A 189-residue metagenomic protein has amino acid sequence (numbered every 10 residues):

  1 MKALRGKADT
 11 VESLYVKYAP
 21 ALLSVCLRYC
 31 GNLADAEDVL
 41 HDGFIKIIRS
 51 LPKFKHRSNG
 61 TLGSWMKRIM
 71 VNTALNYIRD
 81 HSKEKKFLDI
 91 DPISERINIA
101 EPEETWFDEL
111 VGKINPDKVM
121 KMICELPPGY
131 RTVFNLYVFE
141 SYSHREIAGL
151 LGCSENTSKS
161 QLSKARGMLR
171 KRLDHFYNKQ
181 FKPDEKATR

Functional and structural regions predicted by a protein language model:
K2, K86-L88, G149-G152, R166-R189: C-terminal edge and immediately downstream basic/flexible tail or linker adjoining helix-turn-helix-like DNA-binding
K2-S24: A short, charge-rich alpha-helical start-of-domain segment used by transcription regulators
L4-R5, R28, F44-N59, D80: Sigma70-family region 2
Y15-V16, L23, L33-S50: Conserved RNAP core-binding helix
S24, D38-I45, G60-N72: Structural recognition of an alpha-helix C-terminal capping motif at a helix-to-coil junction
K53, R68-D89: Arg/Lys-rich amphipathic alpha helix in sigma70-family domain 2
E84-E109, A187: Internal acidic/polar
V133-Y137: A short pre-motif secondary-structure segment
